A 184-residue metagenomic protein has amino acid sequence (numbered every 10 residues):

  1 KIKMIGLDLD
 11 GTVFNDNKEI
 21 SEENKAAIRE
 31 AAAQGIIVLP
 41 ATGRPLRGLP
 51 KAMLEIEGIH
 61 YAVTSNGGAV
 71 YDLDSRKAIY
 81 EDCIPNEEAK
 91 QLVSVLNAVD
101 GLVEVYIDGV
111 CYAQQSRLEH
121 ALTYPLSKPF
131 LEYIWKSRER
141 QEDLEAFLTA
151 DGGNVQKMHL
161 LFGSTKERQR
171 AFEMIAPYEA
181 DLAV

Functional and structural regions predicted by a protein language model:
K1-I2, A33: Short, Lys/Arg-enriched, disordered terminal segments
I2-K18, L92: Asp-based phosphoryl-transfer active-site loop
D10, G67, G163: Flexible loop residues that form catalytic and substrate-binding hotspots at small-molecule/glycan-binding clefts
E22-S127: Active-site phosphate-binding/coordination module
V95, V99, Y106-V184: Conserved acidic, metal-coordinating active-site core of Asp-based, Mg2+-dependent phosphoryl-transfer enzymes
